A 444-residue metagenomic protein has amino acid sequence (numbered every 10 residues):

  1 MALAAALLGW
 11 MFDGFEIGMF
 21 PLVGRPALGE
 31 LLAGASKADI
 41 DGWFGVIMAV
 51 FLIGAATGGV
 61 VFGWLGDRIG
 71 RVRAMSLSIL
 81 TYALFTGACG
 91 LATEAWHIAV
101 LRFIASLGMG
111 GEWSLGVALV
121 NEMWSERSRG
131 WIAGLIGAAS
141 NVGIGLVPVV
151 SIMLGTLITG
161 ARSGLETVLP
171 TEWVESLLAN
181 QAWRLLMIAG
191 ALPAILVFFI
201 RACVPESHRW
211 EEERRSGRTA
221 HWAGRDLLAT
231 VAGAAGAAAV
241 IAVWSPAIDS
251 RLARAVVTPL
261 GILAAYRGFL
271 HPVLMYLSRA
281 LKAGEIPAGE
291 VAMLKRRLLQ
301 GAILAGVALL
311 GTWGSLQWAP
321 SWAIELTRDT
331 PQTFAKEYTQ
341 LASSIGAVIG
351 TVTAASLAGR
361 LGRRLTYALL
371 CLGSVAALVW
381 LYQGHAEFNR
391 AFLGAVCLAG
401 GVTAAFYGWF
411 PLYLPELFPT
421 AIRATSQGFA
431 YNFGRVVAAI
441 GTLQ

Functional and structural regions predicted by a protein language model:
P21-L22, D226-Y276, L294-V348, A438-T442: Extracytoplasmic gate region of multi-pass secondary transporters
V23-T57, F334: Extracellular/periplasmic helix-loop-helix junction of adjacent transmembrane segments in MFS-like secondary
T57-W96: Conserved MFS/SLC helix-loop-helix module at the cytosolic interface between two early adjacent transmembrane helices
G59-G70, G350-R363: Helix-to-loop junctions at the C-terminal end of transmembrane segments in multipass secondary transporters
R68-I79, R127, G359-C371: Cytoplasmic membrane-interface "Motif A"-like loop-to-helix N-cap segments of 12-TM Major Facilitator Superfamily
G70, L91-H97, S125, G362 (+1 more regions): Helix-breaking motifs and short loop linkers at transmembrane-helix boundaries and internal kinks in secondary membrane
L80-T93, L372-E387: C-terminal ends and interior cores of transmembrane alpha-helices in multi-pass membrane transporters/permeases
G130-R162, P193-A194, V231, A430-T442: Glycine-rich segments within core transmembrane alpha-helices of 12-TM secondary carriers
